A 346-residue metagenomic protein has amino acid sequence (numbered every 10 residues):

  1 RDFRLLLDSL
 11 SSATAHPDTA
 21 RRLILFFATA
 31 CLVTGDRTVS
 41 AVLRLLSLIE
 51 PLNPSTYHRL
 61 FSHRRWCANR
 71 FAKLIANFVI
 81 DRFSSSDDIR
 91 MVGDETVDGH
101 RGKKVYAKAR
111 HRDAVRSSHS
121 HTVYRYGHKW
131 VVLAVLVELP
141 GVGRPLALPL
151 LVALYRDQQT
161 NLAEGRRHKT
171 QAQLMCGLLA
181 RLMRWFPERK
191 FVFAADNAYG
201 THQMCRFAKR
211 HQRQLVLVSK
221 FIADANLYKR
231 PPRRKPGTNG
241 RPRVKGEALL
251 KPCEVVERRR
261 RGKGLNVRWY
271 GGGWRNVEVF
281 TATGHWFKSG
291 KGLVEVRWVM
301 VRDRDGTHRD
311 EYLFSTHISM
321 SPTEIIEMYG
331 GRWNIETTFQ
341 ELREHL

Functional and structural regions predicted by a protein language model:
R1-A13, L25-F26, L46, D87 (+2 more regions): Single, function-defining residue in the core of a domain
R1-S62, W66: Gly/serine-rich nucleotide phosphate-binding loop at the start of the catalytic core of nucleotide/ADP-ribose-handling
R22, T34-T38, L52-T56, W66 (+6 more regions): Generic alpha-helix structural propensity
T29-S40, L74, K129-L139, E254-E257 (+1 more regions): Short N-terminal helix-initiation segments at or just after the protein's N-terminus
L32, S47, R65, S86 (+3 more regions): Short gly/ser-rich anion-binding loops that grip negatively charged ligand groups
V33, V97-G99, D196-T201: Gly/Ser/Thr-rich loops at beta-strand to alpha-helix junctions that form or flank small-molecule/cofactor-binding
S62-R156, T283: Active-site-proximal, Lys/Arg-enriched surface segment that forms a nucleic-acid-binding/basic interface patch
